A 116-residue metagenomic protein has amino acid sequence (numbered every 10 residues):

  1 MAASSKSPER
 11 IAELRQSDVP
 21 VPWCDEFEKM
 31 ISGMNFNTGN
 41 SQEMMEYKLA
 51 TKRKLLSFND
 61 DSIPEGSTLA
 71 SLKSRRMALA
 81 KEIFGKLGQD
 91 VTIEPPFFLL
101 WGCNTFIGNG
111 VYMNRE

Functional and structural regions predicted by a protein language model:
M1-Q89: Terminal amphipathic alpha-helical/low-complexity segments used for targeting or macromolecular assembly
S57, F97-L99: A very general structural signal that marks isolated residues within well-ordered alpha-helical segments
G85, Q89-I93, F97, T105-N114: A structural motif detector for beta-strand N-caps
